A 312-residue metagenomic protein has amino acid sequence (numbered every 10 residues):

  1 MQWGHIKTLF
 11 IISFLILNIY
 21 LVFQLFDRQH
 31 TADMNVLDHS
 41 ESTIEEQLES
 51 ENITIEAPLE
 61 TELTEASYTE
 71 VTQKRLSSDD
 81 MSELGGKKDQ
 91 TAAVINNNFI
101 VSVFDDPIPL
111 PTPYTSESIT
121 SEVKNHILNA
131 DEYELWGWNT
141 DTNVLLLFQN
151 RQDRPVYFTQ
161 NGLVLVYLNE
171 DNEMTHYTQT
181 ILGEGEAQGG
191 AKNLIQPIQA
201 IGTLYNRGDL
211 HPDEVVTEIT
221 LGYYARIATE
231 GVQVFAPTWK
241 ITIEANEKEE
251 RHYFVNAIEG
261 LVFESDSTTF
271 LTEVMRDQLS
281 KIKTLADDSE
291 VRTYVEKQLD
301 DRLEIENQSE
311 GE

Functional and structural regions predicted by a protein language model:
M1-E134, N143-P155: Preferential activation on post-signal-peptide N-terminal prodomains/segments of secreted or lumenal proteins
N96-V144, D153, G185-I227, D287-Y294 (+1 more regions): Short, non-transmembrane alpha-helical segments in secretory-pathway proteins
K124-E170, T220-V255, D266-S267: Exposed beta-strand-loop-beta-strand "reactive/processing" segments of non-cytosolic proteins
Y157-F158, G185-L194, E264-D266, V274-D277: A short, polar/proline- and glycine-enriched secondary-structure boundary/capping micro-motif
G162, H176-I181, G190, I201: Structured extramembrane domains adjacent to transmembrane segments
L168-E173, Q179: Non-catalytic, structured segments within soluble enzyme domains
Q179-G185, F270: Short, solvent-exposed aromatic-acidic interface loops
P197-E312: Extracytoplasmic/luminal low-complexity segments enriched in Pro/Gly and acidic/polar residues that act as flexible
